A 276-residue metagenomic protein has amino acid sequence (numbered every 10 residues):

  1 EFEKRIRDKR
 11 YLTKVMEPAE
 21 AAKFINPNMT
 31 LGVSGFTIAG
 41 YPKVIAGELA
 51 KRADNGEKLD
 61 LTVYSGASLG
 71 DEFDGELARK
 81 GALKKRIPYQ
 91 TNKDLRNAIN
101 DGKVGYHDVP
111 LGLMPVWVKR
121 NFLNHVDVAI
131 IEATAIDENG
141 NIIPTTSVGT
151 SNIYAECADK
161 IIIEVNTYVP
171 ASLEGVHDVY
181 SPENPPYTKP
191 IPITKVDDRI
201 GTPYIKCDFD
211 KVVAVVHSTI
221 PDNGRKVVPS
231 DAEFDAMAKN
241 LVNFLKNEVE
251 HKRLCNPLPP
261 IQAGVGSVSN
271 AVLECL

Functional and structural regions predicted by a protein language model:
E1-L276: Conserved alpha/beta enzyme-core scaffold
